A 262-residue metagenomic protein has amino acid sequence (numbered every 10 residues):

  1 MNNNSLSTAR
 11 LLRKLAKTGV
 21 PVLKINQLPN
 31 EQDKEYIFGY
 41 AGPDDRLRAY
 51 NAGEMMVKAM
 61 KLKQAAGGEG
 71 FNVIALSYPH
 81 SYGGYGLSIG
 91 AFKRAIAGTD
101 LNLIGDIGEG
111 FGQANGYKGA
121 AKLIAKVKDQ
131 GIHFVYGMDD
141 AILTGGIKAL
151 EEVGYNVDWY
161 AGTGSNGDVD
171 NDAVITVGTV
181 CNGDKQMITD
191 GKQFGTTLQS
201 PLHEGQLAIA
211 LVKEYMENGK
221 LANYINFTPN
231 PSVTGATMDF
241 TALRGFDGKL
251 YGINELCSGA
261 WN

Functional and structural regions predicted by a protein language model:
M1-V20, F92, G105, E109-M187: Hydrophobic alpha-helical
N2-N3, F38-Y40, F71-H80: Short beta-strand segments enriched in small/hydrophobic residues
R10-L47, E69-N72, N182-T189, F194: Flexible loop/hinge segments that line or gate small-molecule binding clefts
K14-P21, I25-L28, M55-A66, R94-T99 (+5 more regions): Structured segments of extracytoplasmic/periplasmic soluble domains in secreted or envelope-associated proteins
L23, G39-A41, I74-L76, Y136 (+3 more regions): Hydrophobic/aromatic beta-strand patches that form the interior of the parallel beta-sheet core in alpha/beta enzyme
Y40-F71, L87, N115-A120, V180-K185 (+1 more regions): Hydrophobic alpha-helical segments within soluble ligand-binding/sensing domains
R48-M55, G83-N102, N115, G119 (+1 more regions): Short, solvent-exposed amphipathic alpha-helices that sit in or adjacent to ligand/effector-binding or catalytic
G70, L76-S77, S200-N262: Hinge/cleft segment of the Venus flytrap/periplasmic-binding protein
